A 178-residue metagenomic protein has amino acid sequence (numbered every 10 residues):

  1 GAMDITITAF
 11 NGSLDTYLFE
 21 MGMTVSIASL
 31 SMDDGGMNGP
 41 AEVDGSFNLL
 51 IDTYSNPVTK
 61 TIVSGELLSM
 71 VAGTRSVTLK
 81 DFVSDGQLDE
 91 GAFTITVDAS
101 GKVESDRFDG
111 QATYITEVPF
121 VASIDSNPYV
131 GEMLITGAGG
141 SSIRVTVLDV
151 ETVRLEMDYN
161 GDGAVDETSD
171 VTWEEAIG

Functional and structural regions predicted by a protein language model:
G1-G12: Long, hydrophobic/aromatic-enriched structural stretches that serve as scaffold segments
F10-G12, S26-M32, R144-T146: Mature extracellular/secreted ectodomains of secretory-pathway proteins
Y17-S123: Short helix-loop boundary/capping segments
G131-V147: C-terminal structured domain segments
D149-E151: Residue-level recognition of beta-strand termini and adjacent short loop/turns
D158-E167: Acidic, glycine-anchored loop motifs typical of Ca2+
T168-G178: Short, low-complexity, Pro/Ser/Thr/Gly-rich segments in the mature regions of secreted, periplasmic
